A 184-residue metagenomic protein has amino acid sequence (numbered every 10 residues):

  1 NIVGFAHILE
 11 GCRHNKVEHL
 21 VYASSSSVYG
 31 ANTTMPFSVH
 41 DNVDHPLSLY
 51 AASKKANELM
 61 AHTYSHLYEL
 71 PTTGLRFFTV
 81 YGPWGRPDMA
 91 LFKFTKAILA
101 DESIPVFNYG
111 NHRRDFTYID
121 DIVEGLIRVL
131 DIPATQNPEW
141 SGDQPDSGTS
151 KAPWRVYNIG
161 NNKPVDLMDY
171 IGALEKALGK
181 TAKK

Functional and structural regions predicted by a protein language model:
N1-V80, V129-L130, V165, K176-L178: N-terminal Rossmann-like NAD(P)+-binding domain of SDR-like oxidoreductases, especially those catalyzing
I8, A61, K93-F94, I171: Aromatic/hydrophobic pocket-lining residues that form π-stacking "cages" and hydrophobic walls in ligand
V28, G85-R86, I104: Activation segment of protein kinase catalytic domains
V28-Y29, V80-G82, H112, I122: Conserved sequence/active-site signature of Rossmann-fold short-chain dehydrogenase/reductase
M35-P36, P87-A97: A glycine/serine/threonine-rich, flexible loop-to-helix segment that serves as the NAD(P) cofactor-binding "lid"
L49, P87-D88, I119, L167: Amphipathic alpha-helical segment in the mid-to-C-terminal domain of diverse UDP/GDP-sugar glycosyltransferases
I98-K184: C-terminal substrate-binding subdomain of Rossmann-fold SDR/epimerase-dehydratase oxidoreductases
